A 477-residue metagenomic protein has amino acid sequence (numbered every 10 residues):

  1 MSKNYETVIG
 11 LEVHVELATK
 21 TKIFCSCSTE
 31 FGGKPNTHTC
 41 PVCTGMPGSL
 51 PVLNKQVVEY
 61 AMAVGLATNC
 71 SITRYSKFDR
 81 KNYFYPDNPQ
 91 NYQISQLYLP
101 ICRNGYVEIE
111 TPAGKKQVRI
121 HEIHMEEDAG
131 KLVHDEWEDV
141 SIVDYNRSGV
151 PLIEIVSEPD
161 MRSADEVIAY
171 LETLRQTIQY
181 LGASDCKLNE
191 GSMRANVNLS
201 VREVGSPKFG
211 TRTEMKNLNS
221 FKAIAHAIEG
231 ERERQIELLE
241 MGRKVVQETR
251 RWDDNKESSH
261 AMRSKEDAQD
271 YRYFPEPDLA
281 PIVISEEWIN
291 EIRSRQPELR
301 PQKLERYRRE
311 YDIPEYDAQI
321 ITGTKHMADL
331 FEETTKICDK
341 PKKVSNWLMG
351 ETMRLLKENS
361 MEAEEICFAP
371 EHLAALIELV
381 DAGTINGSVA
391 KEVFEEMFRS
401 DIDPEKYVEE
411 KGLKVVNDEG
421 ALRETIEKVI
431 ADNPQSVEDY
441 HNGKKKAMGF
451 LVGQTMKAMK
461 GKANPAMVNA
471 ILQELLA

Functional and structural regions predicted by a protein language model:
M1-E298, R309, E315, K336-K340 (+1 more regions): Basic, nucleic-acid-interacting segments
K3, D312, T335-V344, A382-I385 (+1 more regions): Structural motif
A18, N198, R202, E233 (+8 more regions): Amphipathic alpha-helical core segments of compact helical bundles
E190-E203, R308-E332, P341-N359, E371-L373 (+2 more regions): Core structural elements
W288-R295, Q302, E332-I337, L373-I385: Extended, non-catalytic structural segments that build the interaction scaffolds of large macromolecular assemblies
A363-A374, E378, G387-K457: Strongly charged, low-complexity linkers/loops
